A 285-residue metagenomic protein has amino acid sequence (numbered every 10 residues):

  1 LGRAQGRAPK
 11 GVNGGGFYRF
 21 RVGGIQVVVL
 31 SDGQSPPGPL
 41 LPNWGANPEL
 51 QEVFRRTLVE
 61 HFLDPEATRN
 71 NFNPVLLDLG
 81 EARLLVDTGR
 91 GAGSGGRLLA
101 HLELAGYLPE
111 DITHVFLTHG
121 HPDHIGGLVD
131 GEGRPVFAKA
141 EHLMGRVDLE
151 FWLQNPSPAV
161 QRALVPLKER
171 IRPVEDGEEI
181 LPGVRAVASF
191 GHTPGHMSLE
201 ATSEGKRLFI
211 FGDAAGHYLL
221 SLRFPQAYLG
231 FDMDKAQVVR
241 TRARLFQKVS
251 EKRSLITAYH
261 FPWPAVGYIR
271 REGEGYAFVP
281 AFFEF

Functional and structural regions predicted by a protein language model:
L1-K10: N-terminal twin-arginine translocation
N13-L104, S198-A214: Conserved beta-strand hairpin/beta-sheet module of binuclear metal-dependent hydrolase folds, prominently
G24, L77, D87, I112 (+7 more regions): Divalent metal-coordination and catalytic microenvironments
V28-L30, F116, L143, R172-V174 (+3 more regions): Hydrophobic/aromatic beta-strand patches that form the interior of the parallel beta-sheet core in alpha/beta enzyme
D32-G33, T88-G91, G120, V147-D148 (+4 more regions): Active-site metal-binding loops of divalent metal-dependent hydrolases
E66-A67, N71-P74, S94-L143: Active-site metal-binding motif and surrounding structural segment of the metallo-beta-lactamase
E103, Y107, D111, V136-A188 (+3 more regions): Metallo-beta-lactamase
E204-F285: Cap/insert and terminal regions of metallo-dependent hydrolase folds
